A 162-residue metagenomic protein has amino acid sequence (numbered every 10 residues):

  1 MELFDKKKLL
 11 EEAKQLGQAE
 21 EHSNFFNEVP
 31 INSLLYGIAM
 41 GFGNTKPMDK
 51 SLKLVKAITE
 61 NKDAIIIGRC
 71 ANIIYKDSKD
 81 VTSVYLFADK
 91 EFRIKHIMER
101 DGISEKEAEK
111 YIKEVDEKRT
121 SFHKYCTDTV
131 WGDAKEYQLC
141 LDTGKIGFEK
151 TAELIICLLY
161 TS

Functional and structural regions predicted by a protein language model:
E2-D63: ATP-dependent small-molecule kinase phosphotransfer cores that center on conserved nucleotide phosphate-binding segments
L3, V81-S83, Q138-C140: Conserved beta-strand scaffold positions in the cores of enzyme catalytic domains, especially in NTP/NDP-utilizing
L16, E21-L34, G41, S104-E149: Small-molecule kinase domains that catalyze NTP-dependent phosphoryl transfer to phosphate-bearing small molecules
L52, F148-I156: Short, amphipathic alpha-helical "lid/cap" segments that border enzyme active or binding sites
G68-N72: Short, polar loop motifs at secondary-structure junctions
I73-K79, G132-A134: Short loop/helix-cap segments at secondary-structure boundaries that form the rim of catalytic
D77-I97: Conserved phosphate-donor/acceptor-positioning beta-strand/loop module used by diverse small-molecule
Y160-T161: Conserved small/polar residues in nucleotide/adenosyl-binding loops
